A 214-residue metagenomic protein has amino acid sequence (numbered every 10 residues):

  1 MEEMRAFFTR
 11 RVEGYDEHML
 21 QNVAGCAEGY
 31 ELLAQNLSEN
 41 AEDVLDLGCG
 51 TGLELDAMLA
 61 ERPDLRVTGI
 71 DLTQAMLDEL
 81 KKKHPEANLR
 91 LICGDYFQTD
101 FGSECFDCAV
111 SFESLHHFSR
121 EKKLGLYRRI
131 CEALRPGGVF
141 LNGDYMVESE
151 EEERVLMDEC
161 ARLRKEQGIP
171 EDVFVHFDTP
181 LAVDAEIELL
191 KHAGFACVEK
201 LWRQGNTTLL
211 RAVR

Functional and structural regions predicted by a protein language model:
M1-G14: N-terminal, positively charged/glycine-rich alpha-helical extensions of SAM-dependent methyltransferases
A24-N40: Conserved alpha-helix/loop element of class I SAM-dependent methyltransferases that forms part of the SAM/SAH-binding
L45-L47, T51-Q98: Class I SAM-dependent methyltransferase SAM/SAH-binding core
A109-V110: Hydrophobic beta-strand segment of the Class I
E113-S114: Short catalytic micro-motifs in class I SAM-dependent methyltransferases
L124-P136: A short glycine-rich, Lys/Arg-flanked "PGG" loop and its adjoining helix->strand segment in the class I
G143-A193, E199: C-terminal alpha-helical "lid/dimerization" subdomain adjacent to the S-adenosyl-L-methionine
A193-R214: Core SAM-dependent methyltransferase catalytic element
